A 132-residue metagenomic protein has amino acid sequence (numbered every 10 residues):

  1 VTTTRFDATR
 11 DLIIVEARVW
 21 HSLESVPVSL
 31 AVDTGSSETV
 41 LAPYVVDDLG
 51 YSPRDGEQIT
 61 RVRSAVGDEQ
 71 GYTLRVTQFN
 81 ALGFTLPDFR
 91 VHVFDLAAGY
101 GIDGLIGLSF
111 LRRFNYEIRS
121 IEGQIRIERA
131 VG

Functional and structural regions predicted by a protein language model:
V1-G132: Pepsin/retropepsin-fold aspartyl endopeptidases
